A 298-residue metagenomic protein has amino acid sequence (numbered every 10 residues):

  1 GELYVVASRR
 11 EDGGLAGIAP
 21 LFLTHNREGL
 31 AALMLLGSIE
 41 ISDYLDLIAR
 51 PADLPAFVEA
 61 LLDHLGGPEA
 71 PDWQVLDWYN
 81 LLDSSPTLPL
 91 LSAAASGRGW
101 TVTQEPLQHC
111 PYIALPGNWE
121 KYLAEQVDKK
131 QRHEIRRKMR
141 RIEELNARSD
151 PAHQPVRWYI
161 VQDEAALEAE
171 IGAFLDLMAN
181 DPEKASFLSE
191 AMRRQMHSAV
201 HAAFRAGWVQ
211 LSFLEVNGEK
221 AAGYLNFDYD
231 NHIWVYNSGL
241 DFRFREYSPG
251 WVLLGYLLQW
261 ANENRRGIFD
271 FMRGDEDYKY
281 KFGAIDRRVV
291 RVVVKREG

Functional and structural regions predicted by a protein language model:
G1-S38, Y79-E246: A conserved beta-strand-loop-helix scaffold within acyl/acetyltransferase catalytic domains
T24-P106, D230-D286: Acyl-donor binding region in acyl/amide transferases
P51, L115, Q162, V293-R296: Residues at the C-termini of beta-strands that transition into short coil/loop
V102-C110, D286-E297: Conserved catalytic-core motifs of GNAT/GCN5-like acyltransferases
R132, R137-K138, R273, K279 (+2 more regions): Basic side chains
G218, E276, V294: Positions that flank functional sites
